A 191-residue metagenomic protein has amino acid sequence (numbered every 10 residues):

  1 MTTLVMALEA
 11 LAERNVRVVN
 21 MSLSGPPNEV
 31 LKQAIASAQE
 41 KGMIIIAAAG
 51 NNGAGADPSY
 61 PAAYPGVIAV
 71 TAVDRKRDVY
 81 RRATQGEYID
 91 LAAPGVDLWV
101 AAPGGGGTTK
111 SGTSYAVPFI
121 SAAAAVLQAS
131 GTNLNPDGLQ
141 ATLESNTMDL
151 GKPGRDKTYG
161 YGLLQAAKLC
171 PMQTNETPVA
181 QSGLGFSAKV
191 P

Functional and structural regions predicted by a protein language model:
M1, A101-P103, N175-P178: Short, charged, solvent-exposed linker or helix-capping segments at domain edges/interfaces that act as flexible hinges
M1-L4, S24, N28-L31, A54 (+5 more regions): Solvent-exposed, acidic/flexible segments
M1-N20: Substrate-binding/charge-relay-adjacent region of secreted/lumenal peptidase catalytic domains
V5, E9, A36, S59 (+1 more regions): A broad detector of short, well-ordered amphipathic alpha-helices that serve as recognition/interaction surfaces
E9, R17-V18, R81, G95-M172: Hydrolase catalytic cores
V16-P103, A141-T147: Catalytic-core segments of hydrolase enzymes
I35, T158, Q165, T174 (+1 more regions): Protease zymogen maturation seam
G50, P171-P191: Secreted peptidase-domain scaffold signal
